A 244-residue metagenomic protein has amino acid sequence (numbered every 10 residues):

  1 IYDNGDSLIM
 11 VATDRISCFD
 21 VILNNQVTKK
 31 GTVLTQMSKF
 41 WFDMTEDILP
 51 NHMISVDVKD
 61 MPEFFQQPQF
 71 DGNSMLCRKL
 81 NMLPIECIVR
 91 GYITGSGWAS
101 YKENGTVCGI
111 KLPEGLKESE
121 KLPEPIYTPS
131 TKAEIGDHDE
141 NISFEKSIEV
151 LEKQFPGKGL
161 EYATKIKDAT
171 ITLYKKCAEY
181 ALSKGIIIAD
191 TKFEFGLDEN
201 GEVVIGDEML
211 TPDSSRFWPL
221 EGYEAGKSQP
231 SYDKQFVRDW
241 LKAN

Functional and structural regions predicted by a protein language model:
Y2-E134, N244: Active-site loop/lid in soluble adenylation, ligation, and acyl-transfer enzymes
G5-S7, M82-P84, G185-I188, N200-V203: Coil-to-beta-strand transition motifs
T13, F70, V204-P212: Catalytic cores of nucleic-acid ligases and guanylyltransferases
T32, Q36, E161, K165-T172 (+2 more regions): Generic recognition of stable, solvent-exposed alpha-helical segments in well-folded globular domains
K59-Q66, G157-E161, N200-E202: Short, glycine- and charge-enriched coil/turn segments that flank and shape catalytic ligand pockets
V89, A189-E208: Conserved metal-phosphate-binding beta-hairpin within the catalytic cores of diverse ATP-dependent phosphoryl-transfer
E103-N104, L112-E161, M209-N244: Anionic ligand-binding catalytic core segments
F155-A189: A long amphipathic alpha-helix within ATP-dependent nucleotide-binding catalytic cores
